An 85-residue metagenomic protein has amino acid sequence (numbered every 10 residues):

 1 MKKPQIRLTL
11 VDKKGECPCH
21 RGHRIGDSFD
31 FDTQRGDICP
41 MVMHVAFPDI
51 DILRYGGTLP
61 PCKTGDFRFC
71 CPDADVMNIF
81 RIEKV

Functional and structural regions predicted by a protein language model:
P4-Q5, G56-V85: Short, compact, well-ordered microdomains
Q5-G15: Short, structured beta-strand/loop micro-motifs enriched in basic residues and often containing a Trp
G15, T33-C39: Short, charged beta-turn/beta-strand-edge "cap" motif at the junction between a beta-strand and an adjacent loop
P40-G57: Short, compositionally biased
